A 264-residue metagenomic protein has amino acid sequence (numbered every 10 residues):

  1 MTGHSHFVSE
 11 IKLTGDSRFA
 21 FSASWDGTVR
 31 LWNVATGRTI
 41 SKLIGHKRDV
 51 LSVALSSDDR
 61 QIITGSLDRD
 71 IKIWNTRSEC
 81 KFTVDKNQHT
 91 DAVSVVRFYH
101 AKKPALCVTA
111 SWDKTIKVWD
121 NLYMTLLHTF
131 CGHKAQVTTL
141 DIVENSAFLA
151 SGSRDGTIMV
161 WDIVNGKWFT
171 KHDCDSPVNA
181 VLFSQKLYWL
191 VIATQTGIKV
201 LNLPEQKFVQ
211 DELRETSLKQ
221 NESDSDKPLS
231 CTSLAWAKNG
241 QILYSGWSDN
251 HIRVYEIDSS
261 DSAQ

Functional and structural regions predicted by a protein language model:
T2-V8, I44-V50, K86-V93, C131-V137 (+2 more regions): WD40/WD-repeat beta-propeller blade N-cap
K12-S17, A54-R60, R97-P104, D141-A147 (+2 more regions): Loop/turn segments within WD40 beta-propeller blades
A23-D26, G65-D68, T109-D113, G152-D155 (+2 more regions): Conserved strand-to-loop turn within each blade of WD40 beta-propeller repeats
V29-W32, I71-N75, V96, I116-W119 (+3 more regions): WD40-repeat beta-propellers
V34-G37, T76-E79, N121-M124, I163-G166 (+2 more regions): Short loop/turn segments that connect beta-strands within beta-propeller blades
R38-S41, K81-T83, T125-H128, K167-T170 (+2 more regions): A structural motif specific to WD40 beta-propellers
